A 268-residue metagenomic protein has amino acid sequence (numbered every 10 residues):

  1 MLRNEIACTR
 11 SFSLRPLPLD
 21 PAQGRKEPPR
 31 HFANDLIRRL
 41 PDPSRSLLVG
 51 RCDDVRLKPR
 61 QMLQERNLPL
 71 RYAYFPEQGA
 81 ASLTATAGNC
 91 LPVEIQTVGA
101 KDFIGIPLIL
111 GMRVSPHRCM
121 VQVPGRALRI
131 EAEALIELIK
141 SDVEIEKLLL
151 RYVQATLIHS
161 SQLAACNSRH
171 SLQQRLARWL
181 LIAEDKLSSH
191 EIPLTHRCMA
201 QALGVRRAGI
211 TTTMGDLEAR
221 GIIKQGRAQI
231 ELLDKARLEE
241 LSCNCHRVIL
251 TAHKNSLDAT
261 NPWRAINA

Functional and structural regions predicted by a protein language model:
I6-K58, F103, L108-I109: Cyclic nucleotide-binding regulatory module and flanking cytosolic helices
L40, P76, V98-G99, Q122 (+3 more regions): A conserved hydrophobic position in a structured secondary element of the catalytic/binding core that shapes
P43, Q78, E133-A134, A155 (+2 more regions): Alpha-helix/helix-capping structural signal
Q61-V123: Cyclic nucleotide-binding regulatory domains
A80, G125-A127, Q229: Structural motif
Q96-Q154, I158, Q162: Cyclic-nucleotide recognition modules
Q122-P124, I139-R206: Polybasic "coupling" helices that flank or enter modular domains
I182-A268: Phosphate-/nucleic-acid-contacting segments
